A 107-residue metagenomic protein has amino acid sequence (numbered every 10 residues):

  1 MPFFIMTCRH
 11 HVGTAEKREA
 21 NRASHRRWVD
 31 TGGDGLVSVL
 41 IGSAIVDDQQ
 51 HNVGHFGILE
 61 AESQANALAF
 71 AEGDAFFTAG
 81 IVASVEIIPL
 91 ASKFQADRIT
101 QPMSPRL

Functional and structural regions predicted by a protein language model:
M1-L107: Conserved, structured core segments of small domains
